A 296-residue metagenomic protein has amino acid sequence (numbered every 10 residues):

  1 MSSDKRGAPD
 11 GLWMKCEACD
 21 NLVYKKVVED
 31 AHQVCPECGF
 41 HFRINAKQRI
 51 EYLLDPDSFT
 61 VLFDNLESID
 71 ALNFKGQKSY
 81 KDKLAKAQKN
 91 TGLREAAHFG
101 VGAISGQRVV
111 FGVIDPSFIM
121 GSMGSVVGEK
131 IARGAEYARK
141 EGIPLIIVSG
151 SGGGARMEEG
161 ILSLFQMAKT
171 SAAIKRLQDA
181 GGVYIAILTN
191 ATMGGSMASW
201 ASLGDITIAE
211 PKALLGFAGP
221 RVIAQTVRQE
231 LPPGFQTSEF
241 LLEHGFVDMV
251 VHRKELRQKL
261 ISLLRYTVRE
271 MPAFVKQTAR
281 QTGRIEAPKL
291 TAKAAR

Functional and structural regions predicted by a protein language model:
M1-R6, M14-K15, F42-F99: An N-cap/entry alpha-helix motif that binds or orients negatively charged groups
W13, H32: Residues immediately within or flanking Cys/His clusters that coordinate Zn2+ in small zinc-binding modules
C16-C19, C35-C38: Short cysteine-rich clusters marking metal-coordination/redox-active sites
L22-V23, H41-F42: Cys/His-rich microdomains that often coordinate metals
E95-Q178, I185: Cleft-lining beta-strand/loop regions that shape enzyme active-site pockets
G152-M271: Conserved catalytic cores of soluble enzyme domains, especially glycine-rich substrate-binding beta-alpha loops
T278-Q281: Short Gly/Ser/Thr- and charged-rich N-terminal loops/segments that act as flexible capping/hinge elements
R284-R296: Long, low-complexity, intrinsically disordered segments
